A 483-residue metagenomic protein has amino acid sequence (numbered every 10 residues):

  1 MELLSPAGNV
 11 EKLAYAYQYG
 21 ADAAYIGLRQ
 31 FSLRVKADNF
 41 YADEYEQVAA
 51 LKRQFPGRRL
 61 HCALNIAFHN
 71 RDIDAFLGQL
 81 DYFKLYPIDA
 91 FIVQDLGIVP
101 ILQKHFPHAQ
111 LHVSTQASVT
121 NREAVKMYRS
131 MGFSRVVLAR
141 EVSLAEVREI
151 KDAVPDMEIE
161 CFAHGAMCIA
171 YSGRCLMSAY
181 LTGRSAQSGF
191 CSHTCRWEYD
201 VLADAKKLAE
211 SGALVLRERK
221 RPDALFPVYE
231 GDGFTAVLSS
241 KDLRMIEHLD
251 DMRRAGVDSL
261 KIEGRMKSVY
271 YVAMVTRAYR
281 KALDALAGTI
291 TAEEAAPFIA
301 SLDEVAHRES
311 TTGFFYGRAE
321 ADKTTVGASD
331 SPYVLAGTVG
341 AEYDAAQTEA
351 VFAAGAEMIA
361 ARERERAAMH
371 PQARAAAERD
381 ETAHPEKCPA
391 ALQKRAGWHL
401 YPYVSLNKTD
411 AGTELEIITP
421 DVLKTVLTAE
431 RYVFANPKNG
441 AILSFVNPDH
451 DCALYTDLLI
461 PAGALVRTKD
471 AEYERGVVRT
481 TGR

Functional and structural regions predicted by a protein language model:
M1-Y19, A23-L33, R59-L64, R71-L77 (+4 more regions): Surface-exposed amphipathic alpha-helical tracts and adjacent flexible/coil segments at the periphery of soluble enzymes
N9-K12, Q30-H105, A109-R122: Active-site beta->alpha loop and helix N-cap motifs at the rims of alpha/beta catalytic domains
F91-Q94, Q116-T120, S134, L138-V142 (+1 more regions): Short, well-structured alpha-helical patches and their helix-loop capping segments that border functional surfaces
